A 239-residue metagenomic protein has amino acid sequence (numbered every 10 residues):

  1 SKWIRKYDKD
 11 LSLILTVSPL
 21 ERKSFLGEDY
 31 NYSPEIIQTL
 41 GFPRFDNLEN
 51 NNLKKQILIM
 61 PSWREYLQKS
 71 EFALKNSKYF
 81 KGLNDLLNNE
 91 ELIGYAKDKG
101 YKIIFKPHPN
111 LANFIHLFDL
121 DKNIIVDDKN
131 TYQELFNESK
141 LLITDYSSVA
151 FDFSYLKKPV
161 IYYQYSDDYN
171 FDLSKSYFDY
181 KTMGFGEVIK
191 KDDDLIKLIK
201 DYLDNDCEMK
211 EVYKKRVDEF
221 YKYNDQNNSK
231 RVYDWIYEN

Functional and structural regions predicted by a protein language model:
S1-N47: Active-site and donor-binding regions of nucleotide-sugar-utilizing enzymes
I4, L92, Y132: Acidic, amphipathic alpha-helical patches
S12-S18, K102-I104, L142-I143: A short beta-strand/loop micro-motif in the catalytic core of glycosyltransferases that engages the nucleotide-sugar
P19-R22, P43-F45, S62-Y66, P109-A112 (+5 more regions): Short, solvent-exposed loop/turn segments at secondary-structure junctions
Y32-S33, D119, S148-F220: Catalytic binding pocket for nucleotide-activated donors in carbohydrate/polymer assembly enzymes
Q38-H116, I189-K191: Conserved catalytic-core segment of nucleotide-activated headgroup transferases in glycan assembly
P109-F151: Donor nucleotide-activated moiety binding/catalytic core segment of transferases that use nucleotide-activated donors
D225-N239: C-terminal alpha-helical cap of glycosyltransferases
